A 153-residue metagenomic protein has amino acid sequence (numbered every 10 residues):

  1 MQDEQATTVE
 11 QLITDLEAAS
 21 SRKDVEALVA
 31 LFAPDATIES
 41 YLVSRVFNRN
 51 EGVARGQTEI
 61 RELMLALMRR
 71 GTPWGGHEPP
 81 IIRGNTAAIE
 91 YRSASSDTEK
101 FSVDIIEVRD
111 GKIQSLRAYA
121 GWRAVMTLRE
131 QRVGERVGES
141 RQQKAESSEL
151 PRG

Functional and structural regions predicted by a protein language model:
M1-A30, P34, V133-V137, K144 (+1 more regions): Short, low-complexity N-terminal intrinsically disordered segments enriched in polar/charged residues
M1-I13, S44-G52, P73, D104 (+1 more regions): Charged, low-complexity, helix/coiled-coil-prone segments
D3-E4, R61, L65-G153: A beta-strand edge to alpha-helix "cap/lid" segment located at domain peripheries
T8, S20, R55-E59, T98: Soluble or luminal CAZymes and related metallo-dependent hydrolases
V9, I13, V29, A36 (+5 more regions): Hydrophobic aliphatic residue packing
D24-V25, Y41, R92: Charged, amphipathic alpha-helical interaction segments
L31-G84: A solvent-exposed, acidic/Ser-Thr-rich amphipathic alpha-helical stretch
